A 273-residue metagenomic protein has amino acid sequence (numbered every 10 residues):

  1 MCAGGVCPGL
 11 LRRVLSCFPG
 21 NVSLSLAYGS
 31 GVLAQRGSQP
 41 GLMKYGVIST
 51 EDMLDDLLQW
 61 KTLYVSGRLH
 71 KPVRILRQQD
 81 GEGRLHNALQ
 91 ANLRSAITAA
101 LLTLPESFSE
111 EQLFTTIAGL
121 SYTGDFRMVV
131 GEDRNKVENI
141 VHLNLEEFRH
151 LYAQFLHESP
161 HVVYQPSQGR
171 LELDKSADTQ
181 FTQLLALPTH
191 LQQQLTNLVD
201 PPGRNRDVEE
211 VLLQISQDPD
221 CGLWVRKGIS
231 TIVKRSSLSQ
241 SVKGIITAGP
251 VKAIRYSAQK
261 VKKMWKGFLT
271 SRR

Functional and structural regions predicted by a protein language model:
M1-Y28: Helical scaffold of the NTase/Pol beta-like nucleotidyltransferase catalytic core
S23, V32, D55, Q59 (+4 more regions): Polybasic/polar functional segments that serve as interface/processing modules
G29-V32, S121: Short, flexible loop/turn elements at secondary-structure junctions
A34-G41: Short glycine-biased active-site loop of nucleotidyltransferases that positions the nucleotide triphosphate and helps
L42, G46-P166: Conserved NTP/Mg2+-binding pocket subregion across the NTase superfamily
L145, L151-N205: Active-site/pore-lining binding-face segments in mid-to-C-terminal subdomains
T179-R273: Charge-dense, extended regions
